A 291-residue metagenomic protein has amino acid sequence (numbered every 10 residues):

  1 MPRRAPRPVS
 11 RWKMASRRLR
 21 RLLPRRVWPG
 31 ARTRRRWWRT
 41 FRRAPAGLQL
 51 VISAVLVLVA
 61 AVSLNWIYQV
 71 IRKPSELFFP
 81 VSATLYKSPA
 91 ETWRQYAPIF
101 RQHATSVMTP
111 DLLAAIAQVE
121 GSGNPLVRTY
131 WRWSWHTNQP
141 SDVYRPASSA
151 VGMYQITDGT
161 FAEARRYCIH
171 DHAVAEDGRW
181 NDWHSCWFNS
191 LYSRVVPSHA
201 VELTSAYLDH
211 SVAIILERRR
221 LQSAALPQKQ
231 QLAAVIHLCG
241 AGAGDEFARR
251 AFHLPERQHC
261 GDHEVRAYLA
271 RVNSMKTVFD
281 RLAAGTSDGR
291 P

Functional and structural regions predicted by a protein language model:
M1-A46: N-terminal Lys/Arg-rich, disordered targeting/topogenic segments
R11, T33, V59, R257 (+1 more regions): Non-membrane alpha-helical secondary structure
V27, L48-V51, R72-K73: Long, charge-rich boundary regions
A46-I67: Hydrophobic membrane-insertion alpha-helices, especially the h-region of bacterial N-terminal signal peptides
W66-A283: Catalytic glycan-binding domains that act on GlcNAc-containing polysaccharides
A284-P291: Extracytoplasmic/luminal low-complexity segments enriched in Pro/Gly and acidic/polar residues that act as flexible
